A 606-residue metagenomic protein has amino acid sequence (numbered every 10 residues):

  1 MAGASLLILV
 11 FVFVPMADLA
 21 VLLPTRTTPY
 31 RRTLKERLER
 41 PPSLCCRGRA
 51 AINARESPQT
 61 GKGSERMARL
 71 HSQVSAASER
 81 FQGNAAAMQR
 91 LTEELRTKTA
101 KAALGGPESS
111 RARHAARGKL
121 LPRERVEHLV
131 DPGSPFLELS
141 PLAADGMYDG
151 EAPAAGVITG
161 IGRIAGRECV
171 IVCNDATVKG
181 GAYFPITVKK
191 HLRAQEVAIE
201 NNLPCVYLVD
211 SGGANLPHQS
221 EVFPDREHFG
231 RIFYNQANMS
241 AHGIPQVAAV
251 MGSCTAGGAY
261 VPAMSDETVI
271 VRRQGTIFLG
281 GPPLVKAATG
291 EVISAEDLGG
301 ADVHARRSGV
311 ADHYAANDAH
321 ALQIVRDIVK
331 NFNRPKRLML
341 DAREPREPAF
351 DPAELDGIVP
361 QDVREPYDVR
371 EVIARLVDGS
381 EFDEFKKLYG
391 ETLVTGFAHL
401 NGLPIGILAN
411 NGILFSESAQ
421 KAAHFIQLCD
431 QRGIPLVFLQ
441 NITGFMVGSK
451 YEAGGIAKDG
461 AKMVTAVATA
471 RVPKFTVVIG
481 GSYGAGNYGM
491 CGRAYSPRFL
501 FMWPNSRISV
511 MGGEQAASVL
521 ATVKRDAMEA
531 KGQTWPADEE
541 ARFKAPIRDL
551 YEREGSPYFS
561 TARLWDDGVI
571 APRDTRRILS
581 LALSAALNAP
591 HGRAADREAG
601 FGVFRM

Functional and structural regions predicted by a protein language model:
A2, A17-A20, R26: Position-driven detector of the extreme protein N-terminus
S5-P15: Hydrophobic alpha-helical signal peptides and transmembrane signal-/tail-anchor segments that drive secretory-pathway
L6, L23, L38-P41: Compositionally biased, intrinsically disordered low-complexity segments enriched in Pro/Arg/Gln/His
F13-P15, V21, A54: Generic detector of N-terminal low-structure segments
C45-C46: Cysteine-centered motifs
A50-R66: Short, Lys/Arg-enriched N-terminal segments with co-localized hydrophobic residues within the first ~10-30 amino acids
M67-M606: Ligand-binding clefts of soluble mixed alpha/beta catalytic domains
